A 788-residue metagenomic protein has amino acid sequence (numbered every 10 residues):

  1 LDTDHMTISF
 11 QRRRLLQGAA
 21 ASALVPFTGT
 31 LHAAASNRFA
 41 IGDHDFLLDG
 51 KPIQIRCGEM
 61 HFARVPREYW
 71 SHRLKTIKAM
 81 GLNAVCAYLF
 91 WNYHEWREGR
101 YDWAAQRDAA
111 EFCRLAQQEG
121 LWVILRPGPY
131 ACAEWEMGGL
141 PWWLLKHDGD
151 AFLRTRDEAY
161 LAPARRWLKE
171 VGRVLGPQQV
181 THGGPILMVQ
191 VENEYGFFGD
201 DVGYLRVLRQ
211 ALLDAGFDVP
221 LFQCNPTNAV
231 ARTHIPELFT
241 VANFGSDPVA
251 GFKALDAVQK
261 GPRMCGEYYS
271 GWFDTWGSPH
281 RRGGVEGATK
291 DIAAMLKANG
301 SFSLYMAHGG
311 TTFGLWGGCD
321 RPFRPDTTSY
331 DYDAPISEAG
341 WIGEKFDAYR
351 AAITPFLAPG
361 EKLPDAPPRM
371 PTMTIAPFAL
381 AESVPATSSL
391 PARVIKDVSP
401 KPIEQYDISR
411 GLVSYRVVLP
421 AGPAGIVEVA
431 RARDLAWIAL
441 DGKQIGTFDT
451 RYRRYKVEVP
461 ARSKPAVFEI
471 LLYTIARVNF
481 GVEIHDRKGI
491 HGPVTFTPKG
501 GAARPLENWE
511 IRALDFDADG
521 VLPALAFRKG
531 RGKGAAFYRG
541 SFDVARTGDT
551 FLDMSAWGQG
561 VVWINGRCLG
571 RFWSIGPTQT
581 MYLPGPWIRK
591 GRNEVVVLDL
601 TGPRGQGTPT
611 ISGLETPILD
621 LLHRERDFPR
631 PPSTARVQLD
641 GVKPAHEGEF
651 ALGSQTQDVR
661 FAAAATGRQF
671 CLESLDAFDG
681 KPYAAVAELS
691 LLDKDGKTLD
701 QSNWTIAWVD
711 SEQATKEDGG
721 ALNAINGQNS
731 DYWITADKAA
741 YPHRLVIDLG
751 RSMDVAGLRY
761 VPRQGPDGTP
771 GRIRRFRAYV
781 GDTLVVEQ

Functional and structural regions predicted by a protein language model:
L1-Q11, A21-A23: N-terminal secretory signal peptides
R14-H32: N-terminal export signals
A34-N83: N-terminal carbohydrate-binding accessory modules
H72-A79, C86-W135, L213: Aromatic-lined substrate-binding rim segments of carbohydrate-active enzymes
P163-A231: Active-site neighborhood of glycoside hydrolase catalytic domains
D247-T327, D331-P335: Catalytic-core region of carbohydrate-active enzymes that cleave or remodel glycosidic bonds
I395-V398, N565, P632-R668, F678-V755 (+2 more regions): Disordered, acidic Ser/Thr/Pro-rich linker "stalks" and the adjacent N-terminal cap of the next globular domain
A424-A439, F468, F542-N565, F572-W573 (+1 more regions): Aromatic-lined ligand-binding clefts that engage carbohydrates, nucleic acids, or primary amines
